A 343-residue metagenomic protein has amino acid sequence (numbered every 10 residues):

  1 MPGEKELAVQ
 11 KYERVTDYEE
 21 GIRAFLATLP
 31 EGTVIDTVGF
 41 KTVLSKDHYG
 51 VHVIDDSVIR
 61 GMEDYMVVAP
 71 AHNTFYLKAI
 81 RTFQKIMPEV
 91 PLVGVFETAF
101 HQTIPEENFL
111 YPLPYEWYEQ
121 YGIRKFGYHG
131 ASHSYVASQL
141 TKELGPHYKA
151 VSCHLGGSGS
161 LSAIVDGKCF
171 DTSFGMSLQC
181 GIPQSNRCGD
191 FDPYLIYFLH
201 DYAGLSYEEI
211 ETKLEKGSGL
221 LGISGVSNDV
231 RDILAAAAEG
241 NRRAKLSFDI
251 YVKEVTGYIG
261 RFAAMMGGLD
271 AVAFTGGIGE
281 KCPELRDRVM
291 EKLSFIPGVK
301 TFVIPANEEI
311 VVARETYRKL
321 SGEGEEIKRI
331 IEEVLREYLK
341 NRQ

Functional and structural regions predicted by a protein language model:
M1-E20, G175: Short glycine-rich, Thr/Ser-proximal phosphate-binding strand/loop in the N-terminal lobe of ATP-dependent enzymes
A24-D36, L140-L144, I259-D270: Phosphate/pyrophosphate-binding loops at sites that engage ATP/ADP/AMP, CoA/4′-phosphopantetheine, polyphosphate
L29-N73, V90-V93, A99-L110: Short beta-strand-loop/turn "lid" adjacent to the catalytic site in phosphate-handling enzymes
T103-Y202: Glycine-rich phosphate-binding loop of actin/hexokinase-like ATP-binding domains
D192-L195, L199-V226: Oxyanion-binding "anion nests"
T212, G219-I223, V230-M265: Adenine-nucleotide phosphate-binding core of ATP-dependent small-molecule kinases
D270-K292: Glycine-rich phosphate-binding loops at beta-strand->alpha-helix junctions
E284, V299-Y338: Glycine-rich phosphate-binding/hydrolytic loop that grips phosphoryl groups
